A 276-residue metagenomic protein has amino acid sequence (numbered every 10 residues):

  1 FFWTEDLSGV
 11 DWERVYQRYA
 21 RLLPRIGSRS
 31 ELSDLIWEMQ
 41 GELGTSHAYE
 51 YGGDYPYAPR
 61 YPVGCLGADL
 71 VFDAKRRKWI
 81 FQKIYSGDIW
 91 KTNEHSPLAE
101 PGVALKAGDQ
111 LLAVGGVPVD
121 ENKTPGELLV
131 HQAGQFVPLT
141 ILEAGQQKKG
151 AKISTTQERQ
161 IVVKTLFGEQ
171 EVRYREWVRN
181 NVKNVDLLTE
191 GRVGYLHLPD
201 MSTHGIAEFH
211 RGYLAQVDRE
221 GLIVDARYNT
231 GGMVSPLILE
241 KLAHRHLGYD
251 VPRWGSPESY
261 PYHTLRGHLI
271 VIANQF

Functional and structural regions predicted by a protein language model:
F1-S8, P24, I80-Q82, G87-L98 (+2 more regions): Cleft-lining beta-strand/loop regions that shape enzyme active-site pockets
F1-Y49, K75, W79, W90: Terminal targeting/pro-maturation regions of precursor/exported proteins
D11-Y16, Y55-P59, G145: A glycine-rich phosphate-binding loop feature that marks nucleotide/adenosyl-phosphate handling sites
A20-L32, S46-G53, G64-K75, A243-R245 (+1 more regions): Short, charged low-complexity intrinsically disordered segments located at boundaries of structured domains
T45-E94, D186-L187: PDZ/PDZ-like peptide-tail recognition elements
G108: Conserved catalytic motifs of ABC-family nucleotide-binding domains
